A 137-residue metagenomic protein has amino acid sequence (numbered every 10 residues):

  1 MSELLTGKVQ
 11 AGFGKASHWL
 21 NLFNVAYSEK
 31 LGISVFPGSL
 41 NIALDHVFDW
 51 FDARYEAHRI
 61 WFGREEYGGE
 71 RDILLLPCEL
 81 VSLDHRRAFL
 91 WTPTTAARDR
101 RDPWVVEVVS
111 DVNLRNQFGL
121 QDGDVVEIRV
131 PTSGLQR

Functional and structural regions predicted by a protein language model:
M1-Y67: Anionic-ligand-binding alpha/beta catalytic cores of soluble enzymes and soluble regulatory domains that recognize
G7, R87-P93: Short beta-strand-centered aromatic/proline hotspots
A57-L83, T92: Catalytic phosphate-donor-binding core of small-molecule kinases
T94-E107: Short, basic/aromatic beta-hairpin or loop at an interaction surface
S110-N116: Short alpha-helix capping/helix-loop boundary micro-motifs
Q121-V125: Loop/turn positions that initiate beta-strands
P131-Q136: Short, charged beta-turn/beta-strand-edge "cap" motif at the junction between a beta-strand and an adjacent loop
